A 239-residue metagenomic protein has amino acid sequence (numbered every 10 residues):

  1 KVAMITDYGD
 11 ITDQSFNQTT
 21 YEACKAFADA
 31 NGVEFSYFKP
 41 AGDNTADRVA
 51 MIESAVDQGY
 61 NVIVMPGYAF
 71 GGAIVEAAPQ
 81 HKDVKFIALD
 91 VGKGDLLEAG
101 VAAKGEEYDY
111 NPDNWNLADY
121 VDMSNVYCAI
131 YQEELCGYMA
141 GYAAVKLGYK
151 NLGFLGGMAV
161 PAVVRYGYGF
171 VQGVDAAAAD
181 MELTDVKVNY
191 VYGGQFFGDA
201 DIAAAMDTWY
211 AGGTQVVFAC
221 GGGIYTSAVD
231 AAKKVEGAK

Functional and structural regions predicted by a protein language model:
K1-K239: A residue-level marker of the well-folded mature domains of exported/periplasmic proteins
